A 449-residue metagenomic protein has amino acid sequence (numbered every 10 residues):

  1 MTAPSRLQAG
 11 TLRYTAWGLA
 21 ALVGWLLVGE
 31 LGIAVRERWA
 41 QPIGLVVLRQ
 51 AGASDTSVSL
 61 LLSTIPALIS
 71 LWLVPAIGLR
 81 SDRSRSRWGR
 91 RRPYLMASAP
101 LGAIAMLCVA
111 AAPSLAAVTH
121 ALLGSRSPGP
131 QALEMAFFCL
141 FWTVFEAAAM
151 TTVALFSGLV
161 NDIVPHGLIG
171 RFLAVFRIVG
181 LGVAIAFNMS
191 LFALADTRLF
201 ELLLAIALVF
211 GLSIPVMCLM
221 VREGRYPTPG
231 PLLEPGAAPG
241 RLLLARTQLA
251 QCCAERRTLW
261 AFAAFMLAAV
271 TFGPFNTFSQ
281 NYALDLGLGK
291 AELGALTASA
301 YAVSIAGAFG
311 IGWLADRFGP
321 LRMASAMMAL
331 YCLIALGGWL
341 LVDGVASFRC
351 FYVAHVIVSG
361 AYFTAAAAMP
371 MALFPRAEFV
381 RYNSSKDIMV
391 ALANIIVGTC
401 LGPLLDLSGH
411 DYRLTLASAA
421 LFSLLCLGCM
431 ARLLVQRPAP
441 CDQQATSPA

Functional and structural regions predicted by a protein language model:
T2-G18, P227-A261, P448-A449: Juxtamembrane intracellular "pre-TM" segments in multi-pass secondary transporters
S5-A67, L259-A264, A268-L286, L293: Helix-loop boundary and gating motifs at the non-cytosolic
W72-W88, G307-P320, L405: Helix-to-loop junctions at the C-terminal end of transmembrane segments in multipass secondary transporters
R83-A99, R317-M328: Cytoplasmic membrane-interface "Motif A"-like loop-to-helix N-cap segments of 12-TM Major Facilitator Superfamily
R90-R92, R126-P128, A193-V209, P403-S423: A membrane-interface helix-boundary motif in multi-pass transporters
M96-P130, L330-D343: C-terminal ends and interior cores of transmembrane alpha-helices in multi-pass membrane transporters/permeases
T151-V164, A361-P375: Intracellular juxtamembrane helix-capping segments at the cytosolic ends of symmetry-related transmembrane helices
L321-F363: C-terminal transmembrane helical hairpin of 12-TM major facilitator-type secondary transporters
